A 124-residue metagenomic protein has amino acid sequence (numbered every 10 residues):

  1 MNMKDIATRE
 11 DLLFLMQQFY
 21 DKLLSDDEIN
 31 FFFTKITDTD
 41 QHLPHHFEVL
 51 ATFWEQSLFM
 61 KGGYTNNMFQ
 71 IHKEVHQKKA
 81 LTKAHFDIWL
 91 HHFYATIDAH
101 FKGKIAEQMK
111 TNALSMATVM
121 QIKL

Functional and structural regions predicted by a protein language model:
M1-L124: Core of compact, soluble alpha-helical bundle domains
